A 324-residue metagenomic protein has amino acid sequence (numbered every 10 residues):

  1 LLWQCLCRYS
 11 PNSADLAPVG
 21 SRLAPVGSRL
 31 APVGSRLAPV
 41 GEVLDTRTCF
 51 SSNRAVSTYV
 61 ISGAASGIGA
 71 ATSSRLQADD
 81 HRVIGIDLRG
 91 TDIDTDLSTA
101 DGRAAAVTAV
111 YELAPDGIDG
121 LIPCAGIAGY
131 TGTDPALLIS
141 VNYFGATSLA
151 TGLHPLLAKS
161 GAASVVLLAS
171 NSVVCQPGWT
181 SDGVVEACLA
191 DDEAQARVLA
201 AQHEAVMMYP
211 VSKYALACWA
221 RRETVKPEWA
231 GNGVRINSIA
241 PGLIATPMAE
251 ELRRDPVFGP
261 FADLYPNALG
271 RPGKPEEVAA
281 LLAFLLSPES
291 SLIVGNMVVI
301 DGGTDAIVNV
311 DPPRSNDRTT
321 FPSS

Functional and structural regions predicted by a protein language model:
A65, S73-S74: N-terminal Rossmann NAD(P)H-binding glycine-rich loop of SDR-like oxidoreductase domains
L88-G102: Rossmann-fold cofactor-recognition segment
I122, V166-L168, I236-I239, A249 (+2 more regions): Hydrophobic structural elements of the Rossmann-like NAD(P)H-binding subdomain that define the short-chain
I122-Y130, G303: Conserved NAD(P)H cofactor-binding loop of Rossmann-fold oxidoreductase domains
I127-T131, A162-G231, L243-I244: Catalytic loop of short-chain dehydrogenase/reductase
S148, M208-P210, Y214-A217, S238 (+3 more regions): C-terminal helical subdomain
G178-A190, G231, I244-N267, I307-S324: A glycine/serine/threonine-rich, flexible loop-to-helix segment that serves as the NAD(P) cofactor-binding "lid"
